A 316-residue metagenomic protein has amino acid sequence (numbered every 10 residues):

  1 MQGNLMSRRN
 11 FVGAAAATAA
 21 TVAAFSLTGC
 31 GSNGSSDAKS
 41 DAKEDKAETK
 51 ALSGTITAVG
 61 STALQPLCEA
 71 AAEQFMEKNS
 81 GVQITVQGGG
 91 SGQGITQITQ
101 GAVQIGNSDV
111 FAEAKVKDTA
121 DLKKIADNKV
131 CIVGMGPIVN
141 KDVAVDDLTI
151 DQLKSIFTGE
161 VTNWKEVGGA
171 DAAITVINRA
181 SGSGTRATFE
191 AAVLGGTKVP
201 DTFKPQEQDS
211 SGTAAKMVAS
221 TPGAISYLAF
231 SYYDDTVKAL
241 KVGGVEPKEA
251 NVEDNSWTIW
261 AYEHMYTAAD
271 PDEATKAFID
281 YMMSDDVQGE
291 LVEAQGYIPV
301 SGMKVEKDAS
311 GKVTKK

Functional and structural regions predicted by a protein language model:
Q2-N4, G31-Q100, Q104, S108-V116 (+2 more regions): Exported/periplasmic ABC-transporter solute-binding proteins
R8-V12: N-terminal export leaders
A14-A16, T267: Hydrophobic H-region at the start of alpha-helical membrane spans
A16-A24: Hydrophobic helical h-region of N-terminal Sec-dependent signal peptides in bacterial secretory/periplasmic proteins
S26-G29: C-terminal motif of bacterial Sec signal peptides marking the signal peptidase cleavage site
